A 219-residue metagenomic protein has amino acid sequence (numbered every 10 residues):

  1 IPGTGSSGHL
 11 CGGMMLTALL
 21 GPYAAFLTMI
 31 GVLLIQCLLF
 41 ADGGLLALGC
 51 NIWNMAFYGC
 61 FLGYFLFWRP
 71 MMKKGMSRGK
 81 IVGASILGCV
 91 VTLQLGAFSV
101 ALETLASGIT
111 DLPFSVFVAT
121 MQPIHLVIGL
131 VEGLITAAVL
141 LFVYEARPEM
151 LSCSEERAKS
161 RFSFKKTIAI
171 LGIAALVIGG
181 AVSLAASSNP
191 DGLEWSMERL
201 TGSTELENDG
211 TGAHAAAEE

Functional and structural regions predicted by a protein language model:
I1-G5, I35-L45, P70-M71, A106-D111 (+1 more regions): Transmembrane helix-loop junctions in multi-pass membrane proteins
I1-G59: Alpha-helical membrane segments and adjacent membrane-interface helices in multi-pass membrane proteins
C11, F26-I30, W53, V82-L87 (+2 more regions): Hydrophobic alpha-helical transmembrane segments
T17-M29, K80, A84, L206-T211: Membrane-interface alpha-helices at helix entry/exit sites of multi-pass transporters
A56-G96: Short helix-perturbing small/polar motifs within transmembrane alpha-helices
F61-Y64, C89-A101, T136-L141, L171-S183: Hydrophobic core segments of alpha-helical transmembrane domains in multi-pass membrane transport and ion-translocation
V116-I170, V177: Alpha-helical transmembrane segments and their cytosolic interface
A185-E219: Low-complexity, proline/glycine-enriched hydrophobic segments characteristic of transmembrane helices
